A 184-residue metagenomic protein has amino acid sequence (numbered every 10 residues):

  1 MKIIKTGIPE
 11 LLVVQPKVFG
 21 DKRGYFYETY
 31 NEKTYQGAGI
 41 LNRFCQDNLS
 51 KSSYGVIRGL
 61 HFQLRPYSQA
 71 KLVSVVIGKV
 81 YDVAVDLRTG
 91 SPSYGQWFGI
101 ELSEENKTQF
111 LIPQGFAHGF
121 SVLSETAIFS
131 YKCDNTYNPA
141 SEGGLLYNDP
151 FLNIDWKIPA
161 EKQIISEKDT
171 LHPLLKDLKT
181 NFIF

Functional and structural regions predicted by a protein language model:
M1-E105, S124-T126, C133, N138-F184: Non-catalytic, conserved peripheral segments adjacent to functional cores
F110, H118-L123, Y131: Short beta-strand His + acidic residue motifs that chelate non-heme Fe in jelly-roll/DSBH and cupin folds
